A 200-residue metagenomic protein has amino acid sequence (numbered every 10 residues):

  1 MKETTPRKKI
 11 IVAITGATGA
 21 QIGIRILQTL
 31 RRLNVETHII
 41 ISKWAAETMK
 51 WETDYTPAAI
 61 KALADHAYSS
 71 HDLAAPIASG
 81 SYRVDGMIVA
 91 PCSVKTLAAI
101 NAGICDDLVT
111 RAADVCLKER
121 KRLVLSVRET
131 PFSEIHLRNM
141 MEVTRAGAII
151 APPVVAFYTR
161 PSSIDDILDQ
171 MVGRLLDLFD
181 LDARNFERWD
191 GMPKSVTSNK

Functional and structural regions predicted by a protein language model:
M1-V124, T130-K200: A cross-family phosphate/adenosyl-ligand binding-site feature
